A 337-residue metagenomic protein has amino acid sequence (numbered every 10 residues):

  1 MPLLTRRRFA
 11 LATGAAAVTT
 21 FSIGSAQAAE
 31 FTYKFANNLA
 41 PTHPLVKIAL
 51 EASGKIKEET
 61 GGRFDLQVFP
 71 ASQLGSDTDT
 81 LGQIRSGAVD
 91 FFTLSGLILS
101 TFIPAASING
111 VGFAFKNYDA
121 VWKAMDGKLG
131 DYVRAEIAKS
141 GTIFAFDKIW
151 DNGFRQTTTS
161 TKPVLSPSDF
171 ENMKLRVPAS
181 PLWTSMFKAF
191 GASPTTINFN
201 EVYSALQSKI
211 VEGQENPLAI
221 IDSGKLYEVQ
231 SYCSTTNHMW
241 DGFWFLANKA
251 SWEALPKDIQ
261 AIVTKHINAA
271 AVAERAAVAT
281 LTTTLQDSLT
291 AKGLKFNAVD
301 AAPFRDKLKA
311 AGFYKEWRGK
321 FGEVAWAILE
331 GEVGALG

Functional and structural regions predicted by a protein language model:
P2-V18, A29-A120, K128-G337: N-terminal secretory/targeting leader peptides
I23-A28: Sec/Tat signal peptide C-region and signal peptidase I cleavage site
